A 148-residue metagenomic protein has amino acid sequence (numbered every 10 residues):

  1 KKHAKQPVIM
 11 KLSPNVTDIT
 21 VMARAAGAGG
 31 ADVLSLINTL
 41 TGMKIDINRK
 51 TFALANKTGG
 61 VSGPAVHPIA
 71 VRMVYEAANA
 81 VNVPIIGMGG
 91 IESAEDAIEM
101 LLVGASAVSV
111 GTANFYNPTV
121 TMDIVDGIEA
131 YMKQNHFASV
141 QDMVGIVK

Functional and structural regions predicted by a protein language model:
K1-I86, E92-V110: Alpha/beta enzyme core
V21, A25, E76, A113 (+3 more regions): Alpha-helical scaffold segments in soluble metabolic enzymes
I45-G59, L101, N114-A138: C-terminal helical cap(s) of enzyme catalytic domains, especially alpha/beta-barrels
A70, D96-A97, P118, Q134 (+1 more regions): Residue-level recognition of conserved structural "scaffold" positions that shape functional pockets and channels
I91-E95, N117, K148: Small/polar glycine-rich anion-binding or flexible loop at a beta-alpha turn
D142-K148: A short, charged, Gly/Pro-tolerant segment at domain boundaries
